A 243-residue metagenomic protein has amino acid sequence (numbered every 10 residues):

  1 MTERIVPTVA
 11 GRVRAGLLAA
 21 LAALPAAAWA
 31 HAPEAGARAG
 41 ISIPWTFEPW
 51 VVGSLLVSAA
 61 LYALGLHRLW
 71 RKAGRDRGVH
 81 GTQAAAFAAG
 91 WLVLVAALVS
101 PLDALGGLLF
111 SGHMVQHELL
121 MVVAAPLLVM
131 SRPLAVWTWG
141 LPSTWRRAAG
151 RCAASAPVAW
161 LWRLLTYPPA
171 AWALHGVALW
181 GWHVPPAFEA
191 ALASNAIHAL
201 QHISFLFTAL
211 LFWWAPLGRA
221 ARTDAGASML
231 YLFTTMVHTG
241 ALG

Functional and structural regions predicted by a protein language model:
T2-E3, V13-R14, W29-G243: Alpha-helical membrane segments of multi-pass proteins
T8-A10: Ala/Thr-enriched low-complexity intrinsically disordered regions
A23-A27: N-terminal signal peptide c-region/cleavage motif recognized by signal peptidases
